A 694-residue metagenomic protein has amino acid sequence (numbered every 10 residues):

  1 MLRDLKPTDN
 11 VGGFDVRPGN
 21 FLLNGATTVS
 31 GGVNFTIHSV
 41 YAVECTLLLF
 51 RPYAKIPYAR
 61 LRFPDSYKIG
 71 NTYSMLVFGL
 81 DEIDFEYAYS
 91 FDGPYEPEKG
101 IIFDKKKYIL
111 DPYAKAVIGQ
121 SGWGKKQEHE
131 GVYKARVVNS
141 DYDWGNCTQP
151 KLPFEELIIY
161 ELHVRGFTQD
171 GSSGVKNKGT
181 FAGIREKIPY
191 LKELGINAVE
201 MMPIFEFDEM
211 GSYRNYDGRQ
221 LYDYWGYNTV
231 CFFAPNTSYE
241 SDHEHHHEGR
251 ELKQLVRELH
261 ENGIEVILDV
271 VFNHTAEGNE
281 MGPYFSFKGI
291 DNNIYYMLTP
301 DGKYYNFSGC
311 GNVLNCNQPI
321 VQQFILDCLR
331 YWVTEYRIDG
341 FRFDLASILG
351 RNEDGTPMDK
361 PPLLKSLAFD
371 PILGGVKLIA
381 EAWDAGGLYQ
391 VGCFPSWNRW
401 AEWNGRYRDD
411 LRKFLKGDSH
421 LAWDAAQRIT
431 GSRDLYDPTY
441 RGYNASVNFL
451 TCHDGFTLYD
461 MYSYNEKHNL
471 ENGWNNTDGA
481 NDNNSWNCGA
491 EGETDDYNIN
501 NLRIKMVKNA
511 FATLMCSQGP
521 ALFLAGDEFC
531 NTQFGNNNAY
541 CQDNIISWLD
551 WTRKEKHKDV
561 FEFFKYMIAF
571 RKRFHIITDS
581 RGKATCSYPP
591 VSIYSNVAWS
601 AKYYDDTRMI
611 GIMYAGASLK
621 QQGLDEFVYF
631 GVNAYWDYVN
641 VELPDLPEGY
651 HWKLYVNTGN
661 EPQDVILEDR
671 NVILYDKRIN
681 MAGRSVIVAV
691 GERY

Functional and structural regions predicted by a protein language model:
M1-Y160, R165, E186, L191 (+4 more regions): Carbohydrate-interacting/catalytic domains
L48, E98-F103, G171-V175, P203 (+6 more regions): Short, solvent-exposed loop/turn and secondary-structure capping segments
Y87, F91-N146, E209-T229, M281-K303 (+1 more regions): Core domains of carbohydrate- and sulfate-ester-processing enzymes
A114-V117, R337, E353-D354, D359-A525 (+8 more regions): Conserved alpha/beta catalytic core and glycan-binding cleft of carbohydrate-active enzymes
I158-Y160, V199, V266-L268, F341 (+2 more regions): Hydrophobic faces of well-ordered beta-strands that scaffold small-molecule active sites in alpha/beta enzyme cores
H163-A182, E186-I338, L345-F369, L435: Substrate-binding/active-site clefts of carbohydrate-active enzymes
G171-R185, Y464-N469, Q663-Y675: Short, polar loop/linker segments at the starts of domains and inter-domain junctions
M202-E209, V270-N279, L345-G350, A380-G386 (+2 more regions): Short, solvent-exposed turn/loop segments enriched in Gly/Ser/Thr/Pro and often Arg
